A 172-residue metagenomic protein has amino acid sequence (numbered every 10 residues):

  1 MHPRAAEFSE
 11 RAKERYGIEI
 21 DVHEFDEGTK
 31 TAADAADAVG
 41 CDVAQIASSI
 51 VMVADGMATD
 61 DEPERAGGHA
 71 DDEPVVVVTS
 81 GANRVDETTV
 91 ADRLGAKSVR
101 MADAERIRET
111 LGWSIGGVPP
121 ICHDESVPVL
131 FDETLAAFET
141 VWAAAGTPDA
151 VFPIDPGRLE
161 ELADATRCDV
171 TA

Functional and structural regions predicted by a protein language model:
M1-A172: Extended, low-hydrophobicity, polar/charged segments
